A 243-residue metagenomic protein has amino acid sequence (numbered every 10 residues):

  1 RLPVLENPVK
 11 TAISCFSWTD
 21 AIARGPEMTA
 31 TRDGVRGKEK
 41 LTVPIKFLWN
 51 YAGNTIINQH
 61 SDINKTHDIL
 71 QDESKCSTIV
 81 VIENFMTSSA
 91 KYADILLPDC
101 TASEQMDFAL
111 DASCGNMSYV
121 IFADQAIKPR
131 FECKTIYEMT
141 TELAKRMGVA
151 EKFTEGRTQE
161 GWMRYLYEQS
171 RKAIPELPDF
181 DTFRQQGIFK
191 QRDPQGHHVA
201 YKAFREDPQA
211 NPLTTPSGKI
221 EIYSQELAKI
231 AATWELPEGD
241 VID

Functional and structural regions predicted by a protein language model:
R1-E176: Non-catalytic alpha/beta scaffold blocks inside enzyme catalytic domains
R1-P3, K10, S17, M163-D243: Long, low-complexity segments enriched in small/aliphatic residues
